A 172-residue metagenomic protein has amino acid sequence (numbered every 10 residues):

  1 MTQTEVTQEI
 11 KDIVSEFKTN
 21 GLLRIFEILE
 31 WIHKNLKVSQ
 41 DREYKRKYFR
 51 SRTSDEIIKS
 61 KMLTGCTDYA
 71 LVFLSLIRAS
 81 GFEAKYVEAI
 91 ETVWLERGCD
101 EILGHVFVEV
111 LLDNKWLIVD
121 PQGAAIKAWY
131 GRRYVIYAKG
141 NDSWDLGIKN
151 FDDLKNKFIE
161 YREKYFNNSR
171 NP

Functional and structural regions predicted by a protein language model:
M1-T64, L154-P172: Secondary-structure boundary elements
T19, R46, E88, E109 (+6 more regions): Intrinsically disordered, low-complexity regions enriched in small/polar residues
C66-Y69: Hydrophobic (often cysteine-bearing) scaffold residues that line and stabilize catalytic clefts of nucleotide/cofactor
L71-I148: Hydrophobic/aromatic-rich core segments of domains that either
